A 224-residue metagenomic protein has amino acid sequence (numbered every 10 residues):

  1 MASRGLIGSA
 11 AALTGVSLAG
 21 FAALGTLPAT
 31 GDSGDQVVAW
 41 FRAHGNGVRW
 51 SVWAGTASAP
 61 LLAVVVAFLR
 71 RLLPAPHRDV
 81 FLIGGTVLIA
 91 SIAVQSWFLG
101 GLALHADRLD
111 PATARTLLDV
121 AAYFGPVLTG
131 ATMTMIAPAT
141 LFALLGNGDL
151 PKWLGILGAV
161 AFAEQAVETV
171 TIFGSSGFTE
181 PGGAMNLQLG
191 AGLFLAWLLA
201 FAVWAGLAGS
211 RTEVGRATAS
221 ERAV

Functional and structural regions predicted by a protein language model:
M1-V224: Hydrophobic, aromatic-enriched alpha-helical segments typical of multi-pass transmembrane helices
